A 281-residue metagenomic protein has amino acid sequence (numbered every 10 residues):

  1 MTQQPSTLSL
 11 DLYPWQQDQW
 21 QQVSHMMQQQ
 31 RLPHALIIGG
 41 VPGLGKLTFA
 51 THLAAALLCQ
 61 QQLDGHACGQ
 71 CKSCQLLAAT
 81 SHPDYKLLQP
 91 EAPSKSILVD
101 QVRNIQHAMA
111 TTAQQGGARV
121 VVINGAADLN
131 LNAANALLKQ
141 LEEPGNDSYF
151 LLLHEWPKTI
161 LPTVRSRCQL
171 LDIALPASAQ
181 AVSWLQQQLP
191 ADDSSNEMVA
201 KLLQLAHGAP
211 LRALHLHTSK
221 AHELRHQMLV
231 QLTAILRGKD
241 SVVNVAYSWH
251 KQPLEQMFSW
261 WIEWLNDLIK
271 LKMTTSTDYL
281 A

Functional and structural regions predicted by a protein language model:
M1-A56, S73-L76, N146-S148, E155-W260 (+2 more regions): Charged, glycine-rich active-site and insertion segments that engage polyanionic ligands
T2-N132: Clamp-loader machinery-focused feature within the broader ASCE/P-loop NTPase space
A92, L141, K220: A short beta-strand motif that forms part of the nucleic acid-binding face of small beta-barrel RNA-binding folds
N104-H107, K139, S166, E263: Generic recognition of well-ordered alpha-helical segments within structured catalytic/regulatory domains
A110, N135-L152: Conserved catalytic/switch belt of AAA+ P-loop NTPases
N124-N130, N135-E142, P157-K158: Catalytic acidic motif of RecA-like/P-loop NTPases
